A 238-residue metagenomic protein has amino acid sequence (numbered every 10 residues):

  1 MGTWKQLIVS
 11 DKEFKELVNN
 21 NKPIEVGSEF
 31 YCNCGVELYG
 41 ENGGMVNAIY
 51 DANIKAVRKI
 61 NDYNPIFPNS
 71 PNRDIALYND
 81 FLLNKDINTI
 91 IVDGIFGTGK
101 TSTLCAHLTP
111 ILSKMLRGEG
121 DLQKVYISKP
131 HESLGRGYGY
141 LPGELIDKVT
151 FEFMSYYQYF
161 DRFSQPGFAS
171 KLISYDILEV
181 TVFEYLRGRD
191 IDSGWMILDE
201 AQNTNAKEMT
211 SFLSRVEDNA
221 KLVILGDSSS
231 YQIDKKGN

Functional and structural regions predicted by a protein language model:
M1-L17, I66-N79, I87-L198, Q202-N238: Conserved helicase motor core of SF1/SF2 NTP-dependent helicases
G2-I60: Interdomain "pre-motor" coupling segment immediately N-terminal to P-loop NTPase/helicase cores
G43, I54-V57, D62, Y185 (+2 more regions): Short, glycine-/Ser/Thr-/acidic-enriched flexible segments
